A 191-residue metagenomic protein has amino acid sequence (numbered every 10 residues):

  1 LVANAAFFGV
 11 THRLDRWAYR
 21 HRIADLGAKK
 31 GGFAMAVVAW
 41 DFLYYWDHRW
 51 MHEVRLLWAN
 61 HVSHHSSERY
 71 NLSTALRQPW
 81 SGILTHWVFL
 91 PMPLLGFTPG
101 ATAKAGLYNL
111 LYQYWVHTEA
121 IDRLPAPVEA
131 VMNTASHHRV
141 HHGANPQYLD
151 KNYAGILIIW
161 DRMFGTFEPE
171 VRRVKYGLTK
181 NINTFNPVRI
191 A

Functional and structural regions predicted by a protein language model:
V2-A3, F7, L26-N181: Membrane-embedded catalytic scaffold of the fatty acid hydroxylase/desaturase
G9-G31: Juxtamembrane/interfacial segments at transmembrane-helix boundaries in multi-pass membrane proteins
N183-A191: Charged, amphipathic alpha-helical linkers/stalks
